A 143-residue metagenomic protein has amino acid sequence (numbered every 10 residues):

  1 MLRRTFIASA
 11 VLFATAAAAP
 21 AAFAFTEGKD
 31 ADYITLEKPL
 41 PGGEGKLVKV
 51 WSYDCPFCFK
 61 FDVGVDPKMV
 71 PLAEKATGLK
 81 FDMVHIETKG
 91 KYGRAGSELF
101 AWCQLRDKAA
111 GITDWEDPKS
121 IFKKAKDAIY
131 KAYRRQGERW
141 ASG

Functional and structural regions predicted by a protein language model:
M1-L2, G137: Intrinsically disordered, low-complexity sequence elements enriched in Ser/Thr/Gly/Pro
L2-G90: Extracytoplasmic thiol/disulfide redox context detector
Y53, F59-S142: Structural alpha/beta surface segment adjacent to cysteine/selenocysteine redox centers across thiol/disulfide enzymes
